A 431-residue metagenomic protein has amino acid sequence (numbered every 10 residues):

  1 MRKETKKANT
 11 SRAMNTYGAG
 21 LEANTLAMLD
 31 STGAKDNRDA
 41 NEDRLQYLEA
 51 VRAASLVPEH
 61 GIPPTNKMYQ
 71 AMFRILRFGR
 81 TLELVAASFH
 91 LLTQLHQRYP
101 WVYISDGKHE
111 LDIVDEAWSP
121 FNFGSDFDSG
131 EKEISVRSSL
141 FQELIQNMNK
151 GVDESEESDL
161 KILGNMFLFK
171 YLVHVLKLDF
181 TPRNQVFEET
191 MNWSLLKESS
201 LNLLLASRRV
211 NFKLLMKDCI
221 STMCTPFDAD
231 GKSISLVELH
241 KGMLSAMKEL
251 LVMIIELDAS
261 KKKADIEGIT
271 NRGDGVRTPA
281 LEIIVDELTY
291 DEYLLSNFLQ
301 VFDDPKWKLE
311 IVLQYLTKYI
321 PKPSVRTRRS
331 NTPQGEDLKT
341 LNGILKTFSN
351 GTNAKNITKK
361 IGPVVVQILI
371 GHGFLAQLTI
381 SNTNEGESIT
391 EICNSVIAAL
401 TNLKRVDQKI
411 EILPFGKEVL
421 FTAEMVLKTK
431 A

Functional and structural regions predicted by a protein language model:
M1-A431: Extended, charge-rich alpha-helical scaffold/interaction domains
